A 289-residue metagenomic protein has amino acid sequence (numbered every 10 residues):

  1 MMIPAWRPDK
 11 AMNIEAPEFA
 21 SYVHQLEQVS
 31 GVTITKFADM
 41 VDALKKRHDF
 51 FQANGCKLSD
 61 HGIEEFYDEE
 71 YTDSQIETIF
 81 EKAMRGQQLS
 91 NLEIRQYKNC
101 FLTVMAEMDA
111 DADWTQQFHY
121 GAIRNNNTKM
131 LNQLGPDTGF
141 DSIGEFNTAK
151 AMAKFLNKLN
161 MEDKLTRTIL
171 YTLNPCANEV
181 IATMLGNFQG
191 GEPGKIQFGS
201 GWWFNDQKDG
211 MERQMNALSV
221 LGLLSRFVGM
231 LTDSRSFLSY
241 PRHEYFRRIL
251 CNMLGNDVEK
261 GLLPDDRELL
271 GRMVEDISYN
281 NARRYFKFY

Functional and structural regions predicted by a protein language model:
M1-T115, Y120-I143, K158, F227 (+2 more regions): Extended, charged catalytic domains and RNA/DNA-binding interfaces, predominantly in divalent-metal-using enzymes
E69-Y71, N126-G135, A177-G186, K208-M215 (+1 more regions): Histidine/acidic-residue-rich catalytic or RNA/ligand-binding cores of hydrolases and nuclease-related proteins
E107, D111-D113, E162, P175-P193: C-terminal functional module detector
Q117-G121, I169-L173, F198-G201, L224-R242: Short acidic/histidine-rich active-site segments
F146-M152: Divalent-cation-assisted or electrostatically stabilized phosphate/pyrophosphate-binding catalytic cores
E162-K164, G190-P193, M211-E212, S219-L224 (+1 more regions): A structural signal for short secondary-structure junctions
T168-N178, W203-G210: Extended C-terminal subregions enriched in glycine
L224-R226, R242-Y289: Mid-to-C-terminal alpha-helical segments outside catalytic/metal-binding sites
